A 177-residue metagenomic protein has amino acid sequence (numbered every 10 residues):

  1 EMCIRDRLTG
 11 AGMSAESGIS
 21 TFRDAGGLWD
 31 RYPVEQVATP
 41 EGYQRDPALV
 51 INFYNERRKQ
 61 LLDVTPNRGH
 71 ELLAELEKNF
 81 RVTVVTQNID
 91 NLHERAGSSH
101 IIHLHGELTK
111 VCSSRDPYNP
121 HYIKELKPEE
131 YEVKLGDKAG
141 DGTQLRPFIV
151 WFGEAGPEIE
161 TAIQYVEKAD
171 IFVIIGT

Functional and structural regions predicted by a protein language model:
E1, R5-T177: Conserved catalytic core of sirtuin-type NAD+-dependent deacylases
